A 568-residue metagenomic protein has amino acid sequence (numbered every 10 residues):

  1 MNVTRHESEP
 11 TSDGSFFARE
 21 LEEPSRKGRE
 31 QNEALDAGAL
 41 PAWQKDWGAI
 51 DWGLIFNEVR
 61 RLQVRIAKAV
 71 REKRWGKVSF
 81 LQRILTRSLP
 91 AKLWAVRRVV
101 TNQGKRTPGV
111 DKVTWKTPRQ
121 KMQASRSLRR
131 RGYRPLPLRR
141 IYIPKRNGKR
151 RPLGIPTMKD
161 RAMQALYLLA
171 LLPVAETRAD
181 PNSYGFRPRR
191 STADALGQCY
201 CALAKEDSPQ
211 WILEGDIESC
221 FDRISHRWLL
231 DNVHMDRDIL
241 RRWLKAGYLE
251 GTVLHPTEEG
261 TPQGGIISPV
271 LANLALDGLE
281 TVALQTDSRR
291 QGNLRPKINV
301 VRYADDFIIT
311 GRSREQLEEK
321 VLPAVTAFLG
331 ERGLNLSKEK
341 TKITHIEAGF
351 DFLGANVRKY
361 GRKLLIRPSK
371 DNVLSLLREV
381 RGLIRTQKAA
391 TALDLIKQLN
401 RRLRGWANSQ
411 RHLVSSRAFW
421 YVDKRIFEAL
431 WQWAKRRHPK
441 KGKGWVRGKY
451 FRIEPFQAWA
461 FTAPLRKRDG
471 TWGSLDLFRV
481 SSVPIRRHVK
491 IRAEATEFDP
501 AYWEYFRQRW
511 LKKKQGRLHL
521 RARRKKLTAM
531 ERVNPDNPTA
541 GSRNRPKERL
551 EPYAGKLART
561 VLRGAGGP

Functional and structural regions predicted by a protein language model:
M1-M122, L557: Non-catalytic, polymerase-adjacent accessory regions of viral genome-replication enzymes
E9, L364, G382-G444: Right-hand nucleic-acid polymerase module
V110, L169, G215-I217, R312-S313 (+1 more regions): Residues immediately flanking
S127, R131, R146, R178-N182 (+2 more regions): Conserved polymerase palm-domain catalytic core
K145-N147, L153-L171, T177: Hydrophobic alpha-helical hairpins/lids featuring a short glycine-rich hinge
R332-W406: A conserved non-catalytic segment of reverse transcriptases and RNA-directed RNA polymerases corresponding to the late
A429, A434-G541: Extended C-terminal regions of large enzymes
